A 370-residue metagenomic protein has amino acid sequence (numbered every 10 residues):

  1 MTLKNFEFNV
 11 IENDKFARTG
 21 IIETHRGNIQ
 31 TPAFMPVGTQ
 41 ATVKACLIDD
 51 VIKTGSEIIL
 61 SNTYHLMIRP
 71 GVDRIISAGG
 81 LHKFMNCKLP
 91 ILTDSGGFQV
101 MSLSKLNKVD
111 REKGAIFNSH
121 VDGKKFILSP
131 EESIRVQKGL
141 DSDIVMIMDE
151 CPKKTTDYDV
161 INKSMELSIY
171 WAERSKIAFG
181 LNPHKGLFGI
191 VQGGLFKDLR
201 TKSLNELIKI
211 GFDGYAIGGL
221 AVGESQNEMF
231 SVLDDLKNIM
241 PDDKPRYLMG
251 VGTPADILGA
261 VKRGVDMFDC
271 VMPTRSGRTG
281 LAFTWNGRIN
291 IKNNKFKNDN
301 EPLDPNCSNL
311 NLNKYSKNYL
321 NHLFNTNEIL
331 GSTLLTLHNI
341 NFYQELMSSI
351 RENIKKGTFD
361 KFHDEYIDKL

Functional and structural regions predicted by a protein language model:
M1-L181, N293-K297: Non-catalytic, usually N-terminal nucleic-acid engagement modules in DNA/RNA processing proteins
T2-I21, I29-A33, T42-A45, D149-T155 (+1 more regions): C-terminal extensions of enzymes
H25, W285, K355: Short, ordered coil/turn segments that flank beta-strands lining enzyme active or ligand-binding pockets
G27, I59, D94, Q137 (+5 more regions): Conserved, mostly hydrophobic/aromatic
M67-I68, K153-K154, G223-E224, S276-G277 (+1 more regions): Short secondary-structure capping/turn micro-motifs that flank functional sites
S133, S164, S168-W171, S175 (+5 more regions): Alpha-helical packing segments of well-folded alpha/beta enzyme cores
K154-Y158, N162, G214-L220, I329-S332: Glycine- and acidic
E166-I169, A178, N182-L303: Glycine-rich phosphate/ribose-binding loops and adjacent secondary-structure elements that form binding surfaces
